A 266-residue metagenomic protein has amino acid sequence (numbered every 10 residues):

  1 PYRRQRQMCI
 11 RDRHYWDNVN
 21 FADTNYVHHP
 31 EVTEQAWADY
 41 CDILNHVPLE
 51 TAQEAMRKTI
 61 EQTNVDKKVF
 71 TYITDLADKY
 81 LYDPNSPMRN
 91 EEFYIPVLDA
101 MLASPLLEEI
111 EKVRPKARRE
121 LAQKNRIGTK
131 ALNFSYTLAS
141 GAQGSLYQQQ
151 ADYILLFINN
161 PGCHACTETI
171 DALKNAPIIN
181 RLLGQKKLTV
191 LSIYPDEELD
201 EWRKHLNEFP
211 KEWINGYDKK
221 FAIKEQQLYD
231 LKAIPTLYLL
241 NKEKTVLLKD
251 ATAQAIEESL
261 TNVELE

Functional and structural regions predicted by a protein language model:
P1-I10: Single conserved hydrophobic/aromatic residue that forms the stacking wall/gate of nucleotide- or nucleobase-binding
Y26-R118: Extracytoplasmic c-type cytochrome modules immediately beyond a signal peptide or single-pass transmembrane anchor
E91-T137, Q148-A151, I179, D200 (+1 more regions): N-proximal helix/coil linker or "cap" segments that precede and/or mark the start of modular domains
G144-L173, T189-L191: Short active-site neighborhood of thiol/selenol oxidoreductases, capturing the structured segment around
E168-N207, F221-Q226: Structural microenvironment flanking redox-active thiols in thiol-disulfide oxidoreductases
R203-Y238, K242-E243: Short, internal strand/loop/helix patches that form the active-site neighborhood or redox-interaction surface
A233-T236, K242-E266: Non-catalytic, surface beta->alpha helical segment in thiol-disulfide oxidoreductase systems
